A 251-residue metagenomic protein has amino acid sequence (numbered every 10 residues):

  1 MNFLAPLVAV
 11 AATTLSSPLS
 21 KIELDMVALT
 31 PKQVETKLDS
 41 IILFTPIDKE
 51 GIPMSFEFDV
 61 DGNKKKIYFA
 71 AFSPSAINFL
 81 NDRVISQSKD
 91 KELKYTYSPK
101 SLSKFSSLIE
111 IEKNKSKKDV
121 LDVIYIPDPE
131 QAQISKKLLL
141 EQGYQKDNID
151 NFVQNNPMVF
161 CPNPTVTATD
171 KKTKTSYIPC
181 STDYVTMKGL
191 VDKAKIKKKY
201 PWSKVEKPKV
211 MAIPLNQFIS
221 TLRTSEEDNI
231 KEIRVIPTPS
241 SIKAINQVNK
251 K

Functional and structural regions predicted by a protein language model:
L4, A11-K251: Conserved NAD+-utilizing ADP-ribose enzyme module
